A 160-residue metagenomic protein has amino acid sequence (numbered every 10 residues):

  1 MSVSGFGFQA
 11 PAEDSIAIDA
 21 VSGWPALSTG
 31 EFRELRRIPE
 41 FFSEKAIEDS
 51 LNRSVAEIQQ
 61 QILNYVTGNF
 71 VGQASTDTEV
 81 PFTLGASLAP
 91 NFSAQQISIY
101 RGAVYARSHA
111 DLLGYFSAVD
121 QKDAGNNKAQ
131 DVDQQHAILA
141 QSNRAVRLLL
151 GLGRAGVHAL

Functional and structural regions predicted by a protein language model:
M1-T83, R144-L160: Conserved short "hinge" loops at termini or chain/domain junctions
S87-L160: Short loop/turn elements at secondary-structure junctions
